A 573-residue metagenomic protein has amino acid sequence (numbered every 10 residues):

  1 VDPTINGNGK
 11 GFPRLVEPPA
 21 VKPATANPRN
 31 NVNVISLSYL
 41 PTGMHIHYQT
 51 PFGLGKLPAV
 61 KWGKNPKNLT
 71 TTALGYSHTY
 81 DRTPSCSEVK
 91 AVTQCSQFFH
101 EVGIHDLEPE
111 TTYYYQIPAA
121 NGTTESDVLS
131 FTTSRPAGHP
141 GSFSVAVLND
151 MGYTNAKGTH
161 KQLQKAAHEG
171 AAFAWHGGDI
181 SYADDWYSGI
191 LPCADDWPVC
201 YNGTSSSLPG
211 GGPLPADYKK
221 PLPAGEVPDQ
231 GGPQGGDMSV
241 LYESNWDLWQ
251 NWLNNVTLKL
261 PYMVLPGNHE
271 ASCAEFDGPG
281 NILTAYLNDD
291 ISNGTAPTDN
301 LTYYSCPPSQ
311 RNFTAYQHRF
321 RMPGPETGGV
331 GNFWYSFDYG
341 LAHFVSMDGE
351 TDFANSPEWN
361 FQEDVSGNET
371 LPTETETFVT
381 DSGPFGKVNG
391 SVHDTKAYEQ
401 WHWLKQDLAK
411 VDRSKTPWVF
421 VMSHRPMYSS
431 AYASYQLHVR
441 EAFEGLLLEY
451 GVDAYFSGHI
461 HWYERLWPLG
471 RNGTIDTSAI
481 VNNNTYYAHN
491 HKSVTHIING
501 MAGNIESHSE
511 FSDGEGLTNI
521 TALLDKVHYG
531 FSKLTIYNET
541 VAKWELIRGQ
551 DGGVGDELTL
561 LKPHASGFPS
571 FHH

Functional and structural regions predicted by a protein language model:
V1-A26: A general sequence property marking short-to-moderate contiguous segments in secreted/outer-membrane adhesion
A20-E510, T521-K526, K533-H573: Metal-dependent phosphoester/phosphodiester hydrolase catalytic core
S512-G514: Phosphate-recognition beta-domain surfaces
